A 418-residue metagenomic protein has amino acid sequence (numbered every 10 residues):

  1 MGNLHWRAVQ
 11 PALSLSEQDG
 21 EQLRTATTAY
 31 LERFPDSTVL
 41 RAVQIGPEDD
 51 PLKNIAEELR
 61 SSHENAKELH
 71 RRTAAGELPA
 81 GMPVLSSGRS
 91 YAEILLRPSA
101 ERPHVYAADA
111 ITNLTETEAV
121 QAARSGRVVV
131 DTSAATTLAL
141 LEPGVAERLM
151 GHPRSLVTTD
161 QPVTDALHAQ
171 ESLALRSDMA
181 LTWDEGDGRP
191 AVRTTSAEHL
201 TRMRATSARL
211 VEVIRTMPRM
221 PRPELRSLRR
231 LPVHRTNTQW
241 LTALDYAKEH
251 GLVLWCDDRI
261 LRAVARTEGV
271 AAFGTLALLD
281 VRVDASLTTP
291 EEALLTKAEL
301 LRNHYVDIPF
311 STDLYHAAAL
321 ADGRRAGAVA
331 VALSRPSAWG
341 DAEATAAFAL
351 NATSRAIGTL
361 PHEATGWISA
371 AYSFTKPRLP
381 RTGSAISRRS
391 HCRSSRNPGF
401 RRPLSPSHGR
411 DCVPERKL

Functional and structural regions predicted by a protein language model:
M1, K417-L418: Accessible peptide chain termini
M1-W6, G20: Generic helix N-cap/helix-start motif at coil->alpha-helix transitions
A12-S14: Long, low-complexity intrinsically disordered regions in eukaryotic nuclear regulators
Q18-E64, R124-V253, I260-K417: Active-site-proximal, substrate-binding regions of enzyme catalytic domains and RNA-binding/basic surfaces
L52-R124, D322: Helix-rich terminal scaffold detector
